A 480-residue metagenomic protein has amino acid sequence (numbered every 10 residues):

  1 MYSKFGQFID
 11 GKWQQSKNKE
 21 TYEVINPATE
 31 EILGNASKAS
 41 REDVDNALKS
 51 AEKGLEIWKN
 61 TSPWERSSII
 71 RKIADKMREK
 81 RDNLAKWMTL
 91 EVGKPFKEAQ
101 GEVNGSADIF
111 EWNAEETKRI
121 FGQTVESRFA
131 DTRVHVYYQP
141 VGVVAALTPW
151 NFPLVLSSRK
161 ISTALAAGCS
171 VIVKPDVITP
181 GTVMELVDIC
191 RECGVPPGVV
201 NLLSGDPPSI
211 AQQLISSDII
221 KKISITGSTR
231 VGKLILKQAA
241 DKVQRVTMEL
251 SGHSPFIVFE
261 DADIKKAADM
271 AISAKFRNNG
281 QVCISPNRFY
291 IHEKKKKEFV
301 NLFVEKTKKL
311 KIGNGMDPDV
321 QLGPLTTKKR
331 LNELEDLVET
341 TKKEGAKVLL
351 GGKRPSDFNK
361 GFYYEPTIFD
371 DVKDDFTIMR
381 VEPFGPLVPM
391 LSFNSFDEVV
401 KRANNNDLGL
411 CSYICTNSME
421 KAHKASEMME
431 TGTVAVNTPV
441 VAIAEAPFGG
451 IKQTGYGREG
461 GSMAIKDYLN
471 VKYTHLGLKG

Functional and structural regions predicted by a protein language model:
M1-A28: Hydrophobic face of amphipathic alpha-helices that form TPR/SEL1-like repeat modules and related alpha-solenoid
T29-N35, I220, I257, K311 (+4 more regions): Conserved C-terminal structural/oligomerization subdomain of aldehyde/semialdehyde dehydrogenase
E30, R66, M88, F110 (+9 more regions): Residue-level signal for inorganic ion chemistry
E31-I120, D131: Glycine-rich loop-to-alpha-helix module at the N-terminal edge of alpha/beta enzyme cores
L33-A39, G54-N60, A146, F256-F259 (+5 more regions): Short, well-ordered beta-strand elements within core beta-sheets of diverse protein domains
L55, K59, A74-R81, A85 (+19 more regions): Structural signal for hydrophobic packing residues in well-ordered secondary-structure cores of soluble enzyme domains
G122-K266, F393: Rossmann-like NAD(P) dinucleotide-binding subdomain of oxidoreductase/dehydrogenase enzymes
R230-K373, V436: ALDH superfamily catalytic-core signature
